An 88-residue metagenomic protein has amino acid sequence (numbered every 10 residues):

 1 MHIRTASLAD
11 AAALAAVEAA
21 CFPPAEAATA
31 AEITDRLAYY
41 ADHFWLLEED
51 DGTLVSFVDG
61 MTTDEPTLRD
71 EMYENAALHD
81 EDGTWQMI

Functional and structural regions predicted by a protein language model:
H2-L14: A short beta-loop-alpha structural element at the N-terminal edge of CoA-dependent acyl/N-acetyltransferase catalytic
A11, F22, E65-P66: Surface-exposed, flexible loop/turn segments at secondary-structure boundaries
A16-A30, D35-R36: Helix-loop element at the rim of GNAT/NAT acetyltransferase active sites that forms part of the acceptor-substrate
Y39-A41: Short, small/polar residue-rich loop motifs at catalytic or cofactor-binding pockets
H43-V58, T62: Conserved beta-hairpin
V58-I88: Conserved acyl-donor/pantetheine-binding loop and adjacent beta-alpha core of acyl/acetyltransferases and related
